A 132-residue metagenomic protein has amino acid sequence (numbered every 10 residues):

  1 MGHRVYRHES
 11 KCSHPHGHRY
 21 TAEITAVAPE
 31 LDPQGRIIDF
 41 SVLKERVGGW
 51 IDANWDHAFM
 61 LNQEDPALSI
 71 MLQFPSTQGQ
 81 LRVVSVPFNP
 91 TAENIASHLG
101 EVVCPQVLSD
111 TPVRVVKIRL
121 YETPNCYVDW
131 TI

Functional and structural regions predicted by a protein language model:
M1-I132: Charge-rich, low-complexity N-terminal segments
